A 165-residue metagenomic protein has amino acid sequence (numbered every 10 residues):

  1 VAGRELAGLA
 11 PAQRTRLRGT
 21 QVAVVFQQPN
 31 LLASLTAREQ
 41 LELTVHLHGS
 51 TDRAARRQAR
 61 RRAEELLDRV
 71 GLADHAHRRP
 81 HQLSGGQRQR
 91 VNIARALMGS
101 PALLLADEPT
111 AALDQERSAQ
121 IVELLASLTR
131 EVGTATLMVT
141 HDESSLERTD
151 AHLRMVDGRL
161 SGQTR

Functional and structural regions predicted by a protein language model:
L6-A23: ABC ATPase NBD coupling module
G19, R78, G99: Conserved signature/switch motifs of ABC ATPase nucleotide-binding domains
L35-T44: Short coil-to-helix segment of the ABC ATPase nucleotide-binding domain corresponding to the Q-loop/switch region
R79-L83, Q87-Q89: Conserved ABC ATPase signature
I93: Hydrophobic anchor residue at the start of the ABC signature
L104-D107: Catalytic Walker B motif of ABC-type/P-loop ATPase nucleotide-binding domains
Q115-R117: Helix N-cap at the start of a conserved alpha-helix in ABC-type nucleotide-binding domains
